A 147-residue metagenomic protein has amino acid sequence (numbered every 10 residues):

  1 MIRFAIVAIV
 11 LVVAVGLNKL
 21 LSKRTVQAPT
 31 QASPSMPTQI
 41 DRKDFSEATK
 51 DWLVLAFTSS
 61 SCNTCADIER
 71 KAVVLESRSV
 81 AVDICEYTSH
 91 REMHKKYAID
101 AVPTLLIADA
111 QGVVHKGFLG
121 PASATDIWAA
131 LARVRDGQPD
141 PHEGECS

Functional and structural regions predicted by a protein language model:
M1-M36, C146-S147: N-terminal targeting signals for export/organelle localization
S35-I40, I84-T88: Short gly/ser/thr-rich secondary-structure transition/capping motifs
D44-K71: Local sequence-structure signature of Cys/Sec-based thiol-disulfide redox active-site neighborhoods
D67-A81: Iron-sulfur (Fe-S) cluster-binding segments and ferredoxin-like electron-carrier domains, especially [2Fe-2S]
R78-M93: Thiol-based oxidoreductase modules, predominantly thioredoxin-like and allied folds used for disulfide exchange
D100, L105-L106, T125-A129: Soluble, non-transmembrane catalytic domains of enzymes that act on hydrophobic metabolites at membranes
P103-G117: A short, hydrophobic beta-strand/beta-hairpin element that forms part of a small beta-sheet core
A122-S147: Thiol-/selenol-based redox modules, centered on thioredoxin-like and closely related oxidoreductase domains
